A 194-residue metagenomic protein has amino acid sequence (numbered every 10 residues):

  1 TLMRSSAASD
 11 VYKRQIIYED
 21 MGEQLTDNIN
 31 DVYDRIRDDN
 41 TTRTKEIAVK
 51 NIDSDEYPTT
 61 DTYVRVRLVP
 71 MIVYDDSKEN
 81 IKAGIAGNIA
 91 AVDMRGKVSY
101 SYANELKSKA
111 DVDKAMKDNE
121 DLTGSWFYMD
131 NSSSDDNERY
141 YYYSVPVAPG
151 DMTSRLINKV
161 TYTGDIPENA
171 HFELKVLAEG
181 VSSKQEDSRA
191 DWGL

Functional and structural regions predicted by a protein language model:
T1-A8, Y12: Single conserved hydrophobic/aromatic residue that forms the stacking wall/gate of nucleotide- or nucleobase-binding
M3, D34-I36, M94, E138: Short, intrinsically disordered low-complexity segments
D10-D38: Low-complexity, acidic Ser/Thr/Pro/Gly-rich terminal tails and inter-domain linkers that flank the onset of structured
Y12, Y63, W126, Y141-Y143: Aromatic side chains
I16-Y18, R67-R139: A surface/secretory-pathway sequence property marking extracellular, secreted, or lumenal proteins enriched
I29-K78: Extracytoplasmic/periplasmic/luminal assembly and interaction segments in envelope/secretory/respiratory proteins
D31-R35, Y141-V147: Beta-strand-rich interaction surfaces with strong enrichment in secreted/lumenal proteins
T41-T62, Y143-L194: C-terminal, structured domain-capping segment
